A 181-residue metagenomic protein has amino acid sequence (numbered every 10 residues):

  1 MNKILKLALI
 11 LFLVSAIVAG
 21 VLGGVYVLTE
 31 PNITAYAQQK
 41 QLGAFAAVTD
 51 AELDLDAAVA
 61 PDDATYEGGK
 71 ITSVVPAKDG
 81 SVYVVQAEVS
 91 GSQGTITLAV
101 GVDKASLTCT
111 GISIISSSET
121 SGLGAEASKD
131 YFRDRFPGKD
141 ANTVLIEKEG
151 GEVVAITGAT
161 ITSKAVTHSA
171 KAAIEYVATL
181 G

Functional and structural regions predicted by a protein language model:
N2-G181: Flexible, solvent-exposed loop/hinge segments and secondary-structure transition points
